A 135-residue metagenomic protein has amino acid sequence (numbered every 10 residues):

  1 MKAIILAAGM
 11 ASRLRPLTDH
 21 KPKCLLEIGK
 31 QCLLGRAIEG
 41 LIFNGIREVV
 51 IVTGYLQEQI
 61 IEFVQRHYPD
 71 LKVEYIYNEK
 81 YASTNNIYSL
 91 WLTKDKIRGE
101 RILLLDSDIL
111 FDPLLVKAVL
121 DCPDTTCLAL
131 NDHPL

Functional and structural regions predicted by a protein language model:
M1-T18: N-terminal nucleotide-binding beta1-loop-alpha1 segment
K2-I5, Q31-R101: Conserved N-terminal catalytic core of the sugar/cofactor nucleotidyltransferase
A7, T53, D106, L130-N131: Short beta-strand/turn micro-motifs composed of small residues that flank or help shape donor/cofactor-binding pockets
M10, K21, L56: A generic "binding-loop/recognition-motif" signal
L17-D19, I38-E39, E62-Q65, L115-A118: Short amphipathic alpha-helical segments
H20-G35: Short catalytic helix/loop segments, enriched in acidic residues and glycine and frequently bearing histidine
E100-L110: Short beta-strand-to-loop acidic/aromatic patch adjacent to the donor-nucleotide binding site
D112-L135: Conserved core of the sugar-phosphate nucleotidyltransferase
